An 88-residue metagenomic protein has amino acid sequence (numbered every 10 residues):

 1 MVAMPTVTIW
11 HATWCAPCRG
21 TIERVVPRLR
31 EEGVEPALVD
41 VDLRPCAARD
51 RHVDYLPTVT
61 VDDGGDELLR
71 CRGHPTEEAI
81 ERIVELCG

Functional and structural regions predicted by a protein language model:
M1-E32: Local sequence-structure signature of Cys/Sec-based thiol-disulfide redox active-site neighborhoods
W10, G33-C46, H74: Thiol-based oxidoreductase modules, predominantly thioredoxin-like and allied folds used for disulfide exchange
W10, T60-V61: Hydrophobic beta-strand positions
A16-P17, L43, E78: Short alpha-helical
G20-R28, D50-H52, L69, H74-E78: Chalcogenol-based redox active-site neighborhoods
R51-T60: Structural micro-motif
V61-G88: Non-catalytic, surface beta->alpha helical segment in thiol-disulfide oxidoreductase systems
